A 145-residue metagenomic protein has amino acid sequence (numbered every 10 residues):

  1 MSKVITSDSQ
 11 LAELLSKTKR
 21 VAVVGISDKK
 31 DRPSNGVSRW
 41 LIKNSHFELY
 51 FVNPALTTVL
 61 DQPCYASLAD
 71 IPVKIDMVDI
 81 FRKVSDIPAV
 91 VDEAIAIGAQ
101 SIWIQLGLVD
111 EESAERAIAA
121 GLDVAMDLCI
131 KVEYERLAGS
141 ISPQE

Functional and structural regions predicted by a protein language model:
S2-I75, P88-L106, D110-E145: Structural/interface elements that position substrates and couple domains in central-metabolism enzymes
F81-R82, L106: Glycine-rich, N-terminal phosphate-binding loop of Rossmann-like dinucleotide-binding domains
